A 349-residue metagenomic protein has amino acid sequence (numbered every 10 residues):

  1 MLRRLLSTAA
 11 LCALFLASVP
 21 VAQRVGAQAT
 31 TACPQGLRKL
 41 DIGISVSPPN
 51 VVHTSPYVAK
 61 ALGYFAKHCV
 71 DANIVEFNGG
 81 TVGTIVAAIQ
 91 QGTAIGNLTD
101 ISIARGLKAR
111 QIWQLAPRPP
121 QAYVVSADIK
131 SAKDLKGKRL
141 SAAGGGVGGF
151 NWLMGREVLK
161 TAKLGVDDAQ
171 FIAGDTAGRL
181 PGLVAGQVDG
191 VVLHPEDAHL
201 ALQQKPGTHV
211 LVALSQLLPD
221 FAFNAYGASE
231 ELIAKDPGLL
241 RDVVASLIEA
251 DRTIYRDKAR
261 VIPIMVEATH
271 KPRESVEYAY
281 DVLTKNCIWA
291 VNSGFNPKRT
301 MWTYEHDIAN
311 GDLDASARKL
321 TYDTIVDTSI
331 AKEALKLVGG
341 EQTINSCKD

Functional and structural regions predicted by a protein language model:
M1-R4: Positively charged n-region of N-terminal signal peptides that target proteins for export
T8-P20: Bacterial N-terminal signal peptides
V19-Q28: Signal peptide processing junction and immediate N-terminal pro/mature segment of secreted/exported proteins
Q28-D175, L180-G182, D189-P195, L211-D220 (+1 more regions): Short, glycine-/small- and polar/acidic-enriched structural segments that line small-molecule recognition paths
H53, V82, V86, A132 (+11 more regions): Extracytoplasmic/secreted envelope proteins and their assembly/folding machinery, especially bacterial periplasmic
G178-H270: Pocket-lining segment of extracytoplasmic ligand-binding domains
K235-A315: Secondary-structure end/capping motifs
I308-D349: Conserved C-terminal helix/tail region of periplasmic/extracytoplasmic solute-binding proteins
